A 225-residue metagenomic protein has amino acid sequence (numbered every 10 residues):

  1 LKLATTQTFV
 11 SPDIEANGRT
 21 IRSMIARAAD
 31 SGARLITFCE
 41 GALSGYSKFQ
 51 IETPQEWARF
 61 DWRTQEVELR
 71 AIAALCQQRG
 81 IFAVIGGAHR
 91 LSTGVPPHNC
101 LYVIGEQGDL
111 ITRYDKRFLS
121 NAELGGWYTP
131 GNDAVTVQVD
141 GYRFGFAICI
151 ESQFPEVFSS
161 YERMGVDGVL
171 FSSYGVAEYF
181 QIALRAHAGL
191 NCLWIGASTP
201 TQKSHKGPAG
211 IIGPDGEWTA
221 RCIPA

Functional and structural regions predicted by a protein language model:
L1-A4: Extreme N-terminal starter segment of soluble prokaryotic enzymes
Q7-I14: Short polar catalytic/cofactor-binding loops
T8, E40-G41, G87-A88, I148 (+2 more regions): Active-site-proximal beta-strand/loop segments in catalytic clefts of secreted hydrolases
I14, S23-E106, A177-G189: Cys-nucleophile CN-hydrolase/nitrilase-fold catalytic domain and related Cys-dependent amidase chemistry that acts on
A16-I25, S152-S159: Short, acidic/polar
I36, R143-I148, V169-F171, I195: Short hydrophobic-aromatic micro-motifs
T64-V84, S152-A225: CN hydrolase (nitrilase-like) catalytic-core segments centered on the catalytic cysteine and neighboring Lys/Glu
S92-M164, S173, I182, A186 (+1 more regions): Active-site catalytic loop in hydrolytic enzyme cores
